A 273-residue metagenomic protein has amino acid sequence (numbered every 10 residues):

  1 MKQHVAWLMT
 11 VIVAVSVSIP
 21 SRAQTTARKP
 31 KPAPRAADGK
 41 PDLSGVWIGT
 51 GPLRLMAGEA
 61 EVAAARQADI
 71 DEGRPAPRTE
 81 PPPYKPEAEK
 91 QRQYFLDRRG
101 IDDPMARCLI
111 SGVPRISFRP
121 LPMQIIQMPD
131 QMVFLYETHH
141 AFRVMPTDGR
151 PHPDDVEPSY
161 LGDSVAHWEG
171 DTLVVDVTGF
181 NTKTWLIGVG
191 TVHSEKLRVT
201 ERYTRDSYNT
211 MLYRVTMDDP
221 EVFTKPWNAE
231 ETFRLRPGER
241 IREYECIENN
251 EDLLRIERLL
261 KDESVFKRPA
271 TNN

Functional and structural regions predicted by a protein language model:
K2-V13, V17-N273: PEST-like low-complexity, intrinsically disordered acidic/proline/serine-rich tracts that flank trafficking/processing
